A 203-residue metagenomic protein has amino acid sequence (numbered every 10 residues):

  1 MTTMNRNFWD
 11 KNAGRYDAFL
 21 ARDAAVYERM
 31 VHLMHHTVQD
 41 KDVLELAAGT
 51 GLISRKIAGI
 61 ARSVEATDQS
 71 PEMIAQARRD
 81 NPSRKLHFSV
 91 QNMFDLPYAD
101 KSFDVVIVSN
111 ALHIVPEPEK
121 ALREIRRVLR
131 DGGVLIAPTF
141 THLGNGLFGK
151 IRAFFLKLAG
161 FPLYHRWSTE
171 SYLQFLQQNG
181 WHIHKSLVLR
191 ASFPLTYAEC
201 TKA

Functional and structural regions predicted by a protein language model:
M1-V38, L52, Q76, L156 (+2 more regions): Conserved class I S-adenosyl-L-methionine
L44, A48-D95: Class I SAM-dependent methyltransferase SAM/SAH-binding core
F94-V105: A short acidic, Gly/Pro-enriched loop at the edge of an enzyme's catalytic core that lines a small-molecule cofactor
V105-E117: A short SAM/SAH-binding and catalytic strip from SAM-dependent methyltransferases
E119-D131: A short glycine-rich, Lys/Arg-flanked "PGG" loop and its adjoining helix->strand segment in the class I
I136-A159: Conserved class I S-adenosyl-L-methionine
Y164-G180: Short alpha-helix
N179-W181, K185-A203: Core SAM-dependent methyltransferase catalytic element
